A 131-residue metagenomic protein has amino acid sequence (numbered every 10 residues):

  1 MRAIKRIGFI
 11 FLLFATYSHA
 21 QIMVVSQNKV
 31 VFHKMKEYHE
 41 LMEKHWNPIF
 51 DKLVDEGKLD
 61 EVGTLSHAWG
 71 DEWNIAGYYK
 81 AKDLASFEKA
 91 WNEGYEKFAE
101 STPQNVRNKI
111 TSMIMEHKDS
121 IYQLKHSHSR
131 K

Functional and structural regions predicted by a protein language model:
R2-I10: Sec-dependent signal peptide recognition, specifically the positively charged N-region followed immediately by
F14-A20: Sec/Tat signal peptide C-region and signal peptidase I cleavage site
Q21-E40: Short N-terminal segments immediately surrounding and downstream of signal-peptide cleavage
I22-V24, W73-I75, M115: Residues that flank catalytic or metal-binding motifs in active/ligand-binding sites
K29-V31, W69, A81-K82: Short, flexible beta-strand-to-coil junctions
K44-D60, Y78-K125: An amphipathic, aromatic/His-enriched active-site/gating alpha helix that lines ligand/cofactor pockets
E61-Y78: Acidic helix-start/capping segments at beta-turn-to-alpha-helix junctions
W69, E88, K125-K131: A beta-strand edge to alpha-helix "cap/lid" segment located at domain peripheries
